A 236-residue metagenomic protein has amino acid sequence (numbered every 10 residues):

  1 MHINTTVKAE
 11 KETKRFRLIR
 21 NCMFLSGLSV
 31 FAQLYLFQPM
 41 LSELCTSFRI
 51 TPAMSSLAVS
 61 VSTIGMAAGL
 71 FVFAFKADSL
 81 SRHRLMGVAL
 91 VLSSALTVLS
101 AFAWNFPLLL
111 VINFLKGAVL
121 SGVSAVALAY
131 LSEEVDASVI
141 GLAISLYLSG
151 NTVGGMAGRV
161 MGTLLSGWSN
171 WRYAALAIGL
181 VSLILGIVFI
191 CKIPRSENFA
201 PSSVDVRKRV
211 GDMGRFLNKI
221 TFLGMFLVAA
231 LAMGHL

Functional and structural regions predicted by a protein language model:
T5-T13, P194-M225: Juxtamembrane intracellular "pre-TM" segments in multi-pass secondary transporters
C22-P52: Extracytoplasmic
Y35, T63-F71, G155-M156: Residue-level signature of mid-helix packing/kink "hotspots" within the transmembrane helices of 12-pass Major
A68-F106: Conserved MFS/SLC helix-loop-helix module at the cytosolic interface between two early adjacent transmembrane helices
L96-A101, I112, K116, F189: MFS-fold secondary transporters
N105-N113, G224-M225: Short hydrophobic/alpha-helical segments at membrane-entry points of transmembrane helices in Major Facilitator
I112-G150: Cytoplasmic helix-loop-helix junction between adjacent transmembrane helices in 12-TM secondary transporters
L146-P194: Helix-loop-helix hairpin linking two adjacent transmembrane segments in secondary transporters
